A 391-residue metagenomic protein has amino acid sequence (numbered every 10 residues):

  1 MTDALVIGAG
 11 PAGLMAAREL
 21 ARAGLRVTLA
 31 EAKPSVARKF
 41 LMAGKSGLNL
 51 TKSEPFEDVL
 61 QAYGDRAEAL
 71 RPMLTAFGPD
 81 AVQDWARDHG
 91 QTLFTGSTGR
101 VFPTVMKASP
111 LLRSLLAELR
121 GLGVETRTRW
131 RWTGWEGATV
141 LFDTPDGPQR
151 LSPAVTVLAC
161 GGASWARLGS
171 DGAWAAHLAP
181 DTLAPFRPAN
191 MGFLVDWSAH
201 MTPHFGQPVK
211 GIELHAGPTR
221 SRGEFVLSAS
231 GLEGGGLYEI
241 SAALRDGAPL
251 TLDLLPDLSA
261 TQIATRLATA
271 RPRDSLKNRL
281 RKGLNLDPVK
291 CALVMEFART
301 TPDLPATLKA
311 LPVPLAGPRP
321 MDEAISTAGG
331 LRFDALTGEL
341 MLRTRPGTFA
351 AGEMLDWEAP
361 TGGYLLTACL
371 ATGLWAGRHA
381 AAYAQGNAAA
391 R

Functional and structural regions predicted by a protein language model:
D3-L29, A376-A381: N-terminal Rossmann-like FAD-binding beta1-loop-alpha1 element of flavoenzymes
L5-I7, A30, W132, R150-R167 (+4 more regions): Short hydrophobic core segments
A21-K45: Glycine-rich FAD pyrophosphate-binding loop
P34-M42, F56-E57, T92, D181-R187 (+1 more regions): An anion/pyrophosphate-binding glycine-rich loop and adjacent beta-alpha core in soluble alpha-beta enzymes
K45-T95: Glycine-rich active-site loop/strand segments that organize a redox cofactor
T128, V289-E358: A glycine-rich dinucleotide-binding beta-alpha-beta segment and adjacent secondary-structure elements that constitute
T128-T139: A conserved short coil-to-beta-strand element within the FAD-binding core of flavoproteins
S164-H177, D356-N387: A conserved FAD-binding loop/helix module that cradles the flavin
